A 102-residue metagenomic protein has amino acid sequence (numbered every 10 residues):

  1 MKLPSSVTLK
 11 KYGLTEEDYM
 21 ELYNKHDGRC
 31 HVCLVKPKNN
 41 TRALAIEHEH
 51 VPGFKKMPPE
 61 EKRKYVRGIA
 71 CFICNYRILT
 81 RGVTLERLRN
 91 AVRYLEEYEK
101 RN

Functional and structural regions predicted by a protein language model:
M1-K2, I69: Short, compositionally biased low-complexity segments
K2-R29: Short, charged surface segments at domain edges that flank catalytic/cofactor-binding sites
T8, Y19, E60, R77-T80: Generic anion/oxyanion-binding catalytic loop in active/binding sites
Y12, E61-R63, Y98: Long, compositionally biased, charged low-complexity segments
H31-A70, I78: Histidine-centered nuclease catalytic patch
A70-L88: Short Cys/His-centered divalent metal-binding micro-motifs
G82-N102: A detector for short metal-coordination/catalytic motifs
